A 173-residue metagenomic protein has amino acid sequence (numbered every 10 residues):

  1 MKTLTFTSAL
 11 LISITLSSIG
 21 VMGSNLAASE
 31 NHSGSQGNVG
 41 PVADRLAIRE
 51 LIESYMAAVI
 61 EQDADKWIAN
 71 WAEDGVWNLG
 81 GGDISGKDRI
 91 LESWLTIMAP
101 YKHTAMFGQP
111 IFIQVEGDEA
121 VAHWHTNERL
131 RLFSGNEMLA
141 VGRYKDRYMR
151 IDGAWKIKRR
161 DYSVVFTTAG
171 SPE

Functional and structural regions predicted by a protein language model:
M1-T5: Positively charged n-region of N-terminal signal peptides that target proteins for export
S8-G20: Bacterial N-terminal signal peptides
N25-E61, D65-E73, R89: Short, low-complexity N-terminal intrinsically disordered segments enriched in polar/charged residues
H32, V121, V141-S171: Short beta-strand edge/turn micro-motifs at domain boundaries
L51, A64-T126: A solvent-exposed, acidic/Ser-Thr-rich amphipathic alpha-helical stretch
W71, W77, F166-A169, E173: Outer-membrane beta-barrel domain signature
E128-L132, V164-V165: Beta-strand elements of well-folded, non-transmembrane domains
N136-M138: Replace "Gram-negative outer membrane beta-barrel proteins" with "bacterial and organellar outer membrane beta-barrel
